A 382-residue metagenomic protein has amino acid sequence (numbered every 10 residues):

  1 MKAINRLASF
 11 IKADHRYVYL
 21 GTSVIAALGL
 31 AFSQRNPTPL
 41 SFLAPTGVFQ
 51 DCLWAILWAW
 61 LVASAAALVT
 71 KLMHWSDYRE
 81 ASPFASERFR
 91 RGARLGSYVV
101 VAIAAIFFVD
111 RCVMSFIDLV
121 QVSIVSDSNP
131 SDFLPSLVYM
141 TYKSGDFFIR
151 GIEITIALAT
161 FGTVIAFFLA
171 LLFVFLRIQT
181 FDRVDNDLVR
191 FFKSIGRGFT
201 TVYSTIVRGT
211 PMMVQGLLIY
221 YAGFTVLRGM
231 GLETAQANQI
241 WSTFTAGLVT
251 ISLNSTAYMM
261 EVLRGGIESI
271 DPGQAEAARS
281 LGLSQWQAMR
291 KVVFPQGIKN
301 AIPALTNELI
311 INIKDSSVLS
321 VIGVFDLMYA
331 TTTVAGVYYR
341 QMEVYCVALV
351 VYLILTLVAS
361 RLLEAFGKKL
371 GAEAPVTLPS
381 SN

Functional and structural regions predicted by a protein language model:
K2-N382: Transmembrane alpha-helices and adjacent helix-loop boundaries
